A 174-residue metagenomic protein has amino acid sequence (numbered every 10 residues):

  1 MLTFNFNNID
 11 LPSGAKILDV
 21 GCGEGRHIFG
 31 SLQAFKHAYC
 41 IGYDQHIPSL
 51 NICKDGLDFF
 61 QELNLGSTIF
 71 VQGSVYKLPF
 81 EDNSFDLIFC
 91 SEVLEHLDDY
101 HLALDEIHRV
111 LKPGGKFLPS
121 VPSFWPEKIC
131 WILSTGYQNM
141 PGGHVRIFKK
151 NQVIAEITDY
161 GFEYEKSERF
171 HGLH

Functional and structural regions predicted by a protein language model:
M1, R26, Q45, I52 (+4 more regions): S-adenosyl-L-methionine-dependent methyltransferase catalytic module, highlighting the catalytic core
M1-S13, G30: Conserved alpha-helix/loop element of class I SAM-dependent methyltransferases that forms part of the SAM/SAH-binding
G14, F85-D86: Local beta-strand N-terminus motif with an aromatic residue
G14-G23: Conserved class I S-adenosyl-L-methionine
R26-G30, A34-Y76: Class I SAM-dependent methyltransferase SAM/SAH-binding core
K77-D82: Short conserved loop adjoining the S-adenosyl-L-methionine
F89: A conserved beta-strand element that flanks and buttresses the S-adenosyl-L-methionine
V93: Hydrophobic adenine-recognition pocket in adenosine-nucleotide-binding enzymes
